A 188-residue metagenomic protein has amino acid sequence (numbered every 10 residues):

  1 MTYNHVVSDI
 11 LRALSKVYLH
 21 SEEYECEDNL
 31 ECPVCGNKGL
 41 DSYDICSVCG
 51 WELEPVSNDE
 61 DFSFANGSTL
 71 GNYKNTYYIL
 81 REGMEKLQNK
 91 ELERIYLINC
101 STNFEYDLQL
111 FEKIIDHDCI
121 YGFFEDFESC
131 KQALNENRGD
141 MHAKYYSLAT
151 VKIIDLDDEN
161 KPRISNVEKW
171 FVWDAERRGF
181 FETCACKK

Functional and structural regions predicted by a protein language model:
M1-E25, D59-L92: Short, intrinsically disordered terminal segments enriched in charged and Pro/Gly residues
N29, Y43: Residues immediately within or flanking Cys/His clusters that coordinate Zn2+ in small zinc-binding modules
C32-C35, C46-C49: Short cysteine-rich clusters marking metal-coordination/redox-active sites
K38-S42, P55-V56: Short, non-ligating residues that shape and space the ligands of small metal-coordination modules and catalytic
W51-L53: Short hydrophobic/aromatic residue motifs in ordered secondary structure
L92-C119: Short aromatic-glycine-(Arg/Gly/Cys) micro-motifs in beta-strand/loop hairpins
I114-H117, F124-Y146: A short, charged, amphipathic alpha-helix used as a generic interaction element across diverse proteins
E136-K188: Short, mixed-charge low-complexity intrinsically disordered segments
